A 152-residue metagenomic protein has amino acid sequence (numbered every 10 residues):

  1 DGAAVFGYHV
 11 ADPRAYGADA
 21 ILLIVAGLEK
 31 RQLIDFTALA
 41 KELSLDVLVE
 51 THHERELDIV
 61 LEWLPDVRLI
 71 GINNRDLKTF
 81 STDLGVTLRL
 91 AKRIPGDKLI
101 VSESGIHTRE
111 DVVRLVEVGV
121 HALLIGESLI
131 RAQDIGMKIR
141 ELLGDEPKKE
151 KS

Functional and structural regions predicted by a protein language model:
D1, A40-E50, R93-E103: Short beta-strand/loop segments at the ligand-binding rim of alpha/beta enzyme cores
D1-G2, V25, V49-T51, N74 (+2 more regions): A cross-domain feature marking catalytic cores of carbohydrate-active enzymes and several ubiquitous metabolic/repair
V5-G17, H53-P65, S102, I106-I125: Catalytic cores of alpha/beta
V10-Q32, G71-F80, V120-I139: Glycine-rich phosphate-binding active-site loops on the catalytic face of alpha/beta enzymes
A11, I34, A38, D58-L61 (+3 more regions): Alpha-helical segments flanking ligand/cofactor-binding loops in enzyme cores
D19-L22, S44-L48, V67-G71, L99-V101 (+1 more regions): Structural preference for beta-strand elements that scaffold enzyme active sites
L61-A91: Glycine/Thr-rich beta-alpha phosphate-binding loop at enzyme active sites
R89-R93, V116, L129-S152: C-terminal helical cap(s) of enzyme catalytic domains, especially alpha/beta-barrels
